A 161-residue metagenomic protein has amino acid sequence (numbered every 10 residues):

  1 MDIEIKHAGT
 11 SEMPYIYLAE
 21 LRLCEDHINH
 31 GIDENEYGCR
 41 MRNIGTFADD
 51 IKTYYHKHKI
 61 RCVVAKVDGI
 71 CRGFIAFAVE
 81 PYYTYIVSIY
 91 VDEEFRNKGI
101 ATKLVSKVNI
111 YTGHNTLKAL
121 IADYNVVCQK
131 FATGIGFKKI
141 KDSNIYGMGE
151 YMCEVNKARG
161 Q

Functional and structural regions predicted by a protein language model:
M1-P14, L18, E25, H30-G31 (+2 more regions): Conserved N-terminal entry element of GNAT/NAT acetyltransferase domains
C24-D50: Conserved GNAT-fold acetyl-CoA-binding loop/helix
G45-V64, Y85: A short helix-loop-beta-strand connector motif used in the catalytic cores of GNAT acetyltransferases and, in some
C62-V64, I70-A78, Y85-Y90: Conserved beta-strand in the GNAT
I89-R96, I121-Y124: A short, internal acetyl-CoA/4′-phosphopantetheine-binding micro-motif in the GNAT/acyltransferase core
F95, G99-K107: Conserved acetyl-CoA pyrophosphate-binding loop and the N-cap/start of the following alpha-helix in GNAT-like
T102, D123-K141: Conserved active-site alpha-helix within GNAT-family acetyltransferase domains
T112-D123: Conserved GNAT acetyl-CoA-binding A-motif
